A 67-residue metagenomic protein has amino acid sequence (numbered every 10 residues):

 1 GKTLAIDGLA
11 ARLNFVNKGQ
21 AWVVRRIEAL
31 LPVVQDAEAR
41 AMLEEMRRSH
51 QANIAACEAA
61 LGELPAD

Functional and structural regions predicted by a protein language model:
G1-S49: Acidic/histidine-rich alpha-helical segments that form the ligand environment of transition-metal centers
N53-L64: Amphipathic alpha-helical coiled-coil segments
